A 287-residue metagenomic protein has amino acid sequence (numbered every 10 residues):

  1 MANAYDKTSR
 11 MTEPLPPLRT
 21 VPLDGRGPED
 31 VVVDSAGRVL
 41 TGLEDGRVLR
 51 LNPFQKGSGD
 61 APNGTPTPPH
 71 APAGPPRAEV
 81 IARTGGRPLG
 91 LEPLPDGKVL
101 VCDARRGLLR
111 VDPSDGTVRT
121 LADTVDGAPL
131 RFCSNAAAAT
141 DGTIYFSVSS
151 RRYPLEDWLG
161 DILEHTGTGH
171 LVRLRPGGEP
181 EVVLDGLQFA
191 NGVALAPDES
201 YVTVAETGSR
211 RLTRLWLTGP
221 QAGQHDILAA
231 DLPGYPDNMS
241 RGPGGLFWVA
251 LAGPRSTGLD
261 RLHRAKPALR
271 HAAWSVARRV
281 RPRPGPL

Functional and structural regions predicted by a protein language model:
M1-L287: Sequence-structural signature of mature extracellular/luminal beta-sheet repeat domains, prominently beta-propellers
